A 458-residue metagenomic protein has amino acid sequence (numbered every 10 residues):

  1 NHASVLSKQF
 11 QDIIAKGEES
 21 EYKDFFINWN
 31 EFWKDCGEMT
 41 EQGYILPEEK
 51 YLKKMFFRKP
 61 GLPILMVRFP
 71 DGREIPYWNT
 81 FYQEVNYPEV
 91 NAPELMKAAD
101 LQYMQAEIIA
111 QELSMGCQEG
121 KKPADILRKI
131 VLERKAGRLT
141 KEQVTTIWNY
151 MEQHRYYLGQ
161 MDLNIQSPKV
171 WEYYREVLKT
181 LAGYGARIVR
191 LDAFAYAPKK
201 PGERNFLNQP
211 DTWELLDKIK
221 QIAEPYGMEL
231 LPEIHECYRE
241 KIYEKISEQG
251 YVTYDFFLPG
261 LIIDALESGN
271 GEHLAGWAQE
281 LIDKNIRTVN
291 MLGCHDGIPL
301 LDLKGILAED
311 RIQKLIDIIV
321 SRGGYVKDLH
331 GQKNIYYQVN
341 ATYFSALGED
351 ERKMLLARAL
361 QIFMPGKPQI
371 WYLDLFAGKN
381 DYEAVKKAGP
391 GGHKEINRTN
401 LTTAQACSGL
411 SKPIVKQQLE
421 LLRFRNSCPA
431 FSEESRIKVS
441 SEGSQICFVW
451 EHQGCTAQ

Functional and structural regions predicted by a protein language model:
N1-E172, K179, G183, F194-L266: Acidic/aromatic-lined carbohydrate-recognition and catalytic surfaces of CAZymes acting on diverse glycans
G159, P168-R175, I188, A197-P198 (+6 more regions): Conserved structured core elements
Y173-R187, W277-L281, A357-L360: Short amphipathic alpha-helices and their capping/turn segments at secondary-structure boundaries
A186, F194, G366-K367: A structural motif
I188-R190, G227-L231, Y251-T253, T288-N290 (+1 more regions): Structural preference for beta-strand elements that scaffold enzyme active sites
L191-F194, I234-E236, G293-C294, D374-F376: Short, well-ordered beta-to-alpha junction loops that form the rim of enzyme active sites and present histidine/acidic
E236-Y251, G260-L307, S440: Charged, low-complexity C-terminal accessory regions
I282-Q458: Loop/helix patches that line or flank the sugar-binding groove of alpha-linked glycan CAZymes
